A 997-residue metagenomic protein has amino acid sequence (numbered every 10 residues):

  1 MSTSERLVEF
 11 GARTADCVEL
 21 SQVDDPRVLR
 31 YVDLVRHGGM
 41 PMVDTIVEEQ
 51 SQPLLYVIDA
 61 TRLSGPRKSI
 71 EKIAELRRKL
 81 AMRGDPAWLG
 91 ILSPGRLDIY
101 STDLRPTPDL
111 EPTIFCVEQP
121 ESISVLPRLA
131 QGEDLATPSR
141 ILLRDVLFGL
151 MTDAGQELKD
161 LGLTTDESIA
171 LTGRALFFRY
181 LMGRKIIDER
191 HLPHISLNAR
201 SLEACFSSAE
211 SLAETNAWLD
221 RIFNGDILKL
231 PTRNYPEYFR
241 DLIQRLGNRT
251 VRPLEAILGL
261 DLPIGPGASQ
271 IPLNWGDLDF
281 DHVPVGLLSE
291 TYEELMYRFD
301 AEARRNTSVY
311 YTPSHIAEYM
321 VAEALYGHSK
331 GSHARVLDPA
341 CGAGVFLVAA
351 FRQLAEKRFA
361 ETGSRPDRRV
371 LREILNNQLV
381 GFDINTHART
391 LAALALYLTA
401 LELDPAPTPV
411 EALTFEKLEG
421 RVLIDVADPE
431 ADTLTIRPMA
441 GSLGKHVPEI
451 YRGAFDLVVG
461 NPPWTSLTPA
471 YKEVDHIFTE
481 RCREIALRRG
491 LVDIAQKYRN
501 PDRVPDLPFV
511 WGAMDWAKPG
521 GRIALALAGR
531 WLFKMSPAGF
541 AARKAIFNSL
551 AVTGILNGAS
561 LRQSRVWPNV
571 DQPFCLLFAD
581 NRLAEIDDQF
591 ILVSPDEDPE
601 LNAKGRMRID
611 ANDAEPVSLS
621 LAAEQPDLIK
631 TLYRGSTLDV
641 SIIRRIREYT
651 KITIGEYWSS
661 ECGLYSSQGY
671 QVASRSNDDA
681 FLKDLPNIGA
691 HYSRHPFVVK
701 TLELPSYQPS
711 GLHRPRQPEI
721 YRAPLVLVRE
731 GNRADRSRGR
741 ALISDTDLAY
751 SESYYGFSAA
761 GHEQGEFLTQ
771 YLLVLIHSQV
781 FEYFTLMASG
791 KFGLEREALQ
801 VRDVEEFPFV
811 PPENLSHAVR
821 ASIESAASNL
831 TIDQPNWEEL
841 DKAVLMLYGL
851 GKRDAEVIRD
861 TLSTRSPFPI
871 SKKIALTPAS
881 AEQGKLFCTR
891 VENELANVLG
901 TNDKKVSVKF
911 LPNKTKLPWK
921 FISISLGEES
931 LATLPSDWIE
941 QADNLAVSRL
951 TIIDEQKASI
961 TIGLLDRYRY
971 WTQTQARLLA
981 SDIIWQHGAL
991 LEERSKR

Functional and structural regions predicted by a protein language model:
M1-F115, S122: Nucleic acid-processing catalytic cores of prokaryotic defense/repair systems
P94, P120-F351, F382-L391, V426-L434 (+5 more regions): Preference for the N-terminal adenyl/adenosyl cofactor-binding alpha/beta module
P112-Q131, P568-T650: Flexible, glycine-/basic-rich loop-and-beta segments that form/coincide with the SAM-dependent methyltransferase
Q270, W275-V283, L295-I555, P573 (+1 more regions): SAM-dependent methyltransferase catalytic region
N557, R733-Y750, V774, F781-L794 (+4 more regions): Short, ligand-facing micro-motifs at secondary-structure edges
Q625-Q764: Polyanion-binding catalytic cores of nucleic-acid enzymes and NTP/SAM-utilizing transferases
L632-A673, K683, N687-H691, P811-R997: Non-catalytic DNA-recognition/assembly elements of restriction-modification systems
E752-E806, E813-S816, W971-R997: Basic, amphipathic alpha-helical recognition segments used for DNA target recognition
